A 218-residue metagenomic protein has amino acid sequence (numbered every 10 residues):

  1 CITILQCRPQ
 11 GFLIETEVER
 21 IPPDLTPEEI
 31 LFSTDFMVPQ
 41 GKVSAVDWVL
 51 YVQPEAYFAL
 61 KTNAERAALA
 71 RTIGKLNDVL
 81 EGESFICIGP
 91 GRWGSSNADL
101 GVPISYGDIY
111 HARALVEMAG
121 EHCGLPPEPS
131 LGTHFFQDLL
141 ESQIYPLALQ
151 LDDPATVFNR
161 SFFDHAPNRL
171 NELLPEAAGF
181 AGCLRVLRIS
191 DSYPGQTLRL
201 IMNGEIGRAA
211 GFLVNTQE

Functional and structural regions predicted by a protein language model:
C1-E218: Conserved divalent-metal-coordinating catalytic cores that perform phosphate/pyrophosphate/nucleotidyl transfer
